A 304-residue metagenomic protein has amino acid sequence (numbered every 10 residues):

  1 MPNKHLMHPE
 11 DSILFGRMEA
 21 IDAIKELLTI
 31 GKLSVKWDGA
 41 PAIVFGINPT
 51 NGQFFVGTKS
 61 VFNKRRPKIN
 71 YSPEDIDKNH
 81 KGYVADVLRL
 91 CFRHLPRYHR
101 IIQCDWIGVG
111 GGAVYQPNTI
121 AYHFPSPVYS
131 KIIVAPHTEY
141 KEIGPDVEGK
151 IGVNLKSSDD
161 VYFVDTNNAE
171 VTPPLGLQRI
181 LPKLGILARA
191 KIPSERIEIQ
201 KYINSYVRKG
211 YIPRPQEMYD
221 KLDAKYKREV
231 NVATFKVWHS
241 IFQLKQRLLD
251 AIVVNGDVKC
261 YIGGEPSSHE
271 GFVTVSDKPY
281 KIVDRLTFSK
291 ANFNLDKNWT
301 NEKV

Functional and structural regions predicted by a protein language model:
M1-P41, P49, Q53-A113, K209 (+3 more regions): Active-site-proximal "nucleotidyltransferase
I30, A40-A42, K131, S268-F272: Short, surface-exposed beta-edge/turn micro-motifs
W37, A42, Q53-V207: Covalent nucleotidyltransferase
G46-G52, Y129, S276-K278: Short acidic-glycine loop/turn motifs at beta-strand connectors
H137-V304: A two-mode feature
